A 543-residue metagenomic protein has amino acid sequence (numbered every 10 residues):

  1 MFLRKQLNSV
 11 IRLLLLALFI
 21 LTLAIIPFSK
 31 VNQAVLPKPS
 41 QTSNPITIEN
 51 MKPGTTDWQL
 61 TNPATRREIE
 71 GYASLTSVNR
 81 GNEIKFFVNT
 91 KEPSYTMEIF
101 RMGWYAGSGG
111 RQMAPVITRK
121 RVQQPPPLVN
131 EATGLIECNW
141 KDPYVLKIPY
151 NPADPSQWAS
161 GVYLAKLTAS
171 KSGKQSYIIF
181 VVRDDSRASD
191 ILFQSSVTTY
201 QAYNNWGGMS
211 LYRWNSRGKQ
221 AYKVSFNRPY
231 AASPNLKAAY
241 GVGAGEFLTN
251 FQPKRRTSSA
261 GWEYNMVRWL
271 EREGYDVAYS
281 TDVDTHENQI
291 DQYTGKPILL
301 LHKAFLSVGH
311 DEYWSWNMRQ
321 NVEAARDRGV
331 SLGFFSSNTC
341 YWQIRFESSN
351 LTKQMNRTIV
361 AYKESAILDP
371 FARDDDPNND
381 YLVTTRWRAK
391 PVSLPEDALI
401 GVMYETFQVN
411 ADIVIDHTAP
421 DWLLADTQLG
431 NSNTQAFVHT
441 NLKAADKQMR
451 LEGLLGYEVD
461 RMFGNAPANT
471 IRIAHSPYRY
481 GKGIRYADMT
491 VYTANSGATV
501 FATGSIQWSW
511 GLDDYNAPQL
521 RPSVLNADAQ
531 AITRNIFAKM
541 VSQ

Functional and structural regions predicted by a protein language model:
F2-L16: N-terminal Sec-pathway targeting helices
L14-A24: Bacterial N-terminal signal peptides
Q41-E68: Proline/serine/threonine-rich low-complexity linkers at boundaries of modular beta-sandwich domains
E70-P93, I99-Y105, G110-A114, T118-S170 (+1 more regions): Ligand-binding face of N-terminal immunoglobulin V-set domains in extracellular IgSF glycoproteins
T90-Y95, I99-G103, A114-I117, S172-P297: Aromatic-Pro/Gly-enriched surface loop or interdomain linker that acts as a lid/target-recognition segment
E98-R101, S108-Q112, K174-I179, A202-G207 (+7 more regions): Short, solvent-exposed loop/turn and secondary-structure capping segments
P125-C138, P143-S160, R255-S348, A527: Helical hinge/lid and interdomain linker segments adjacent to catalytic or ligand-binding clefts that mediate domain
N350-D514, L525, A529-A531, K539-M540: Glycine-rich, aromatic-lined ligand/substrate-binding cores of catalytic and carbohydrate-binding domains
